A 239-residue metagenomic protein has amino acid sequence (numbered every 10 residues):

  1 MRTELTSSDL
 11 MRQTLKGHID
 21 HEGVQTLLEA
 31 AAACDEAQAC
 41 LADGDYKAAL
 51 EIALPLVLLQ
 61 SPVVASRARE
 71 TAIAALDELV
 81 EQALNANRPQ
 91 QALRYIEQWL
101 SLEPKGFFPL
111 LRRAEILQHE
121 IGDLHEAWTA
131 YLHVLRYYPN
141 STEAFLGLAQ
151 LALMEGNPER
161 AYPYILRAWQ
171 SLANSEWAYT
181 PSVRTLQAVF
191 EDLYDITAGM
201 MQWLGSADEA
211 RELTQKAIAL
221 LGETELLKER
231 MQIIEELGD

Functional and structural regions predicted by a protein language model:
C40, L76, A83, L117-Q118 (+3 more regions): Residue at a conserved register position within TPR or TPR-like alpha-solenoid repeats
D43, L79, A86, E120-I121 (+3 more regions): Structural motif corresponding to the intra-repeat A-B loop/turn of tetratricopeptide repeats
L58, L100-S101, L132-R136, R167-Q170 (+2 more regions): Conserved structural position within tetratricopeptide repeats
S61, P104-K105, P139, A173 (+1 more regions): Short coil turns that delineate tetratricopeptide repeat
A65-A68, P109-L110, A144, A178 (+2 more regions): TPR alpha-solenoid repeat register
T71, E78, R112, G147 (+3 more regions): Canonical tetratricopeptide repeat
